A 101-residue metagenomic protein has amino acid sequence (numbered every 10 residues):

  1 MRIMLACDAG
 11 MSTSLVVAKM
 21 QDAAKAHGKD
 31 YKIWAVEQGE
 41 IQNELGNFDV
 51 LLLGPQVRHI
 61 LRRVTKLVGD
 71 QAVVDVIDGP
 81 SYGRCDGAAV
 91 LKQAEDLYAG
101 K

Functional and structural regions predicted by a protein language model:
R2-E40: Conserved active-site segments centered on acidic
A9, Q56-R58: Short glycine-rich anion-binding loops that position phosphate/pyrophosphate groups of nucleotides and phosphorylated
S14-V17, R58-R62: Short, surface-exposed alpha-helical segments at coil->helix boundaries
A23, H27, L67, Q93 (+1 more regions): Change "in soluble alpha/beta enzymes" to "in soluble alpha/beta proteins
G46-N47: Alpha-helix C-terminal capping/helix-to-coil transition sites in glycosyltransferase folds
V50: Short, Asp-centered acidic motifs that coordinate Mg2+ and/or phosphate in catalytic or ligand-binding sites
H59-S81: A short, gly/pro- and small-residue-rich
V74-K101: Ser/Thr/Gly-rich flexible loops in soluble cytosolic domains mediating phosphotransfer, phosphorylation
